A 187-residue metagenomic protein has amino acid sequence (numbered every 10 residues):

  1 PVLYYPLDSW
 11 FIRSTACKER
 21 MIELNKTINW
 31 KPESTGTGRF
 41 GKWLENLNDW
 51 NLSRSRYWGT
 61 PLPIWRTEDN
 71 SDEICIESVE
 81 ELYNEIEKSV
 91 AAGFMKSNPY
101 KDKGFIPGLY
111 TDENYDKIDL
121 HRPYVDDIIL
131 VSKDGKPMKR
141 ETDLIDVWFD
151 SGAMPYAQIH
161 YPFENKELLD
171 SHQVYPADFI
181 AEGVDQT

Functional and structural regions predicted by a protein language model:
P1-T187: Structured secondary-structure scaffolds
